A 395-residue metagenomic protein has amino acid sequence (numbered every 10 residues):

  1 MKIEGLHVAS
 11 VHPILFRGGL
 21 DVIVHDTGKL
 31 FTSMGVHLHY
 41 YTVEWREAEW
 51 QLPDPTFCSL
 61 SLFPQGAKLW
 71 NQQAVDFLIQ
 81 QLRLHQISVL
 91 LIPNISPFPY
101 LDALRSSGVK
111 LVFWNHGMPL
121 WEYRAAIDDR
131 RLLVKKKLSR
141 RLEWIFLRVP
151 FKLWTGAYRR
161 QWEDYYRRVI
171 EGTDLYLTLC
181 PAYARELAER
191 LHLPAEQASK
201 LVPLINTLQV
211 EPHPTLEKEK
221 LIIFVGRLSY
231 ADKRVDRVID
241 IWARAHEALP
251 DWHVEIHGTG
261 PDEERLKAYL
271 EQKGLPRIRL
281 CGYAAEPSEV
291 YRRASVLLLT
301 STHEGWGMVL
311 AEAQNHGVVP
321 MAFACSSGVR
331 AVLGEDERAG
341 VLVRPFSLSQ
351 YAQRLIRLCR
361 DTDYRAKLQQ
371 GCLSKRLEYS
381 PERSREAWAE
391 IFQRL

Functional and structural regions predicted by a protein language model:
S10-R17, V24, L30-L69, Y183 (+1 more regions): N-terminal strand-loop element at the rim of the active site of nucleotide-sugar-dependent glycosyltransferases
D21-D26, K220, S229-R244, P261-E264: A conserved mid-protein helix/loop that constitutes part of the nucleotide-sugar donor-binding site
V89, R105-R148: Active-site proximal beta-strand in glycosyltransferases
I92-F98, N115: Short His-centered aromatic/hydrophobic patch
K135-Y176: Membrane-proximal helix-turn-helix segments that form the acceptor-binding/catalytic region of lipid-linked
Y283, T302: Aromatic "clamp/platform" in nucleotide-sugar-dependent glycosyltransferases that forms part of the donor/acceptor
V319-F323: Short hydrophobic beta-strand element within catalytic cores of glycosyltransferases and related nucleotide-activated
G334-L348, I356-T362: Conserved acidic donor-binding segment of nucleotide-sugar-dependent glycosyltransferases
